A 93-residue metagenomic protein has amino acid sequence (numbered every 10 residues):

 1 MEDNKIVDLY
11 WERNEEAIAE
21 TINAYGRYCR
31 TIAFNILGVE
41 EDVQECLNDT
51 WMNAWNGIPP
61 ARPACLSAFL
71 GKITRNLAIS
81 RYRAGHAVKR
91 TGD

Functional and structural regions predicted by a protein language model:
M1-D8, E12, E20, K89 (+1 more regions): Intrinsic, short, N-terminal disordered tails of RNA polymerase sigma-factor systems
E2-D3, A17, Y28-I32, R83: Alpha-helical promoter-recognition and RNA polymerase-docking modules of transcription initiation factors, dominated by
W11-E20, R30-D49: Short, charged helix-capping/linker segments at alpha-helix termini
T21-Y25, C29, T74: Hydrophobic/aromatic residues within well-ordered alpha-helical segments
T31, E45-M52, N56, A64-N76: Structural recognition of an alpha-helix C-terminal capping motif at a helix-to-coil junction
I58-P63, K89: Short alpha-helix-to-loop micro-motif enriched in aromatics/charged/Gly
R75-G92: Arg/Lys-rich amphipathic alpha helix in sigma70-family domain 2
